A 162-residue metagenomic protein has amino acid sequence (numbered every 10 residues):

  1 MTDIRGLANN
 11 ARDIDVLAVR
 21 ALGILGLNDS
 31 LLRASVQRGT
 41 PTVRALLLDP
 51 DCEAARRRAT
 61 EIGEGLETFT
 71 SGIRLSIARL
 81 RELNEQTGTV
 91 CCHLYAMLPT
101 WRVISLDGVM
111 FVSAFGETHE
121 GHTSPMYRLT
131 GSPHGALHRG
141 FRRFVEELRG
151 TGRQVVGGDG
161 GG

Functional and structural regions predicted by a protein language model:
M1, L27-D29, S76, M97 (+2 more regions): Amphipathic coiled-coil/heptad-repeat helices and related helical stalk/stem segments that mediate oligomerization
M1-R56, F144-G150, Q154-V155: PLD-like (HKD) phosphodiesterase/transphosphatidyltransferase domain
D29-L31, A59-E61, D107: Short, glycine/charged-enriched secondary-structure capping and boundary segments
L46, E53-A54, G65, G88 (+4 more regions): Intrinsically disordered, low-complexity tails and linkers flanking structured cores
D49, E64-T68, G157-G162: N- and C-terminal low-complexity/disordered segments
A55-T100: HKD-type phospholipase D/PLD-like phosphodiesterase module
V90-Y127: HKD (HxKxxxxD) catalytic microenvironment of the phospholipase D
G116-G162: Signature of lipid phosphatidyltransferase scaffolds
